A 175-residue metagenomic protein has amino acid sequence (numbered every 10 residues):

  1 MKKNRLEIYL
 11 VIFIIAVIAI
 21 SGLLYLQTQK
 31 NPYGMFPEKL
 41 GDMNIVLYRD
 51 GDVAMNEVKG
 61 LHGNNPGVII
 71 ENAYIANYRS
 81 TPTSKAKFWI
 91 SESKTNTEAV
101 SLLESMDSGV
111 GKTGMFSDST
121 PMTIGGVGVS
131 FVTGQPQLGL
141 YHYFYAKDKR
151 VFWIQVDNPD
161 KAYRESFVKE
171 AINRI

Functional and structural regions predicted by a protein language model:
M1-I18: N-terminal Sec-pathway targeting helices
I18-P32: Membrane-interface motif at the C-terminal end of an N-terminal transmembrane signal
N31-G41: Alpha-helical transmembrane signal-anchor/signal-peptide segments
D42, V46-E57, N96-Y145, R174-I175: Short Gly/Thr-rich strand-loop-strand
N65-A76, M122-V132: Short, hydrophobic/aromatic-rich segments at coil-to-beta transitions
E71-E104: A short acidic-to-branched-hydrophobic micro-motif
N77-T81, G134, Y145-D148: Active-site beta-strand termini and strand-to-loop segments that position acidic
K149, W153-I175: Surface-exposed amphipathic alpha-helical segments
